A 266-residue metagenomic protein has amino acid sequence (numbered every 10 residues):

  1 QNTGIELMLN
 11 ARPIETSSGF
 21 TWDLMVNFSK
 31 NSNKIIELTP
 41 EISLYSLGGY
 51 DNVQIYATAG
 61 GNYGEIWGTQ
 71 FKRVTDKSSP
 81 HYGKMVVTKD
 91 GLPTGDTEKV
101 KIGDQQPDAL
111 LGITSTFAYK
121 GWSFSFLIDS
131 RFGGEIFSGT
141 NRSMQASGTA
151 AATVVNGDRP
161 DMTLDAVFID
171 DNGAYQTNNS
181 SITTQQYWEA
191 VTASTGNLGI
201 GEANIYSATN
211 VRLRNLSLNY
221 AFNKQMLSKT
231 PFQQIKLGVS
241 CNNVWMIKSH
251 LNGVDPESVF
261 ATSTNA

Functional and structural regions predicted by a protein language model:
Q1-I5, R12-Q105, I136, S143-A146 (+1 more regions): Conserved small-residue
N2-E6, T21, D108-G112, N210-S217 (+1 more regions): Transmembrane beta-barrel architecture of outer-membrane proteins
L7-A11, I113-Y119, F126, L216-F222 (+2 more regions): Residues on the lipid-exposed face of transmembrane beta-strands in outer-membrane beta-barrel proteins
L9-S17, W22-L24, S32, Y119-G121 (+3 more regions): Outer-membrane beta-barrel proteins
V86-T97, Q186-E202, V259-N265: Flexible, solvent-exposed coil segments and beta strand-coil junctions, predominantly the extracellular/periplasmic
D104-G139: Glycine-rich, aromatic-lined ligand/substrate-binding cores of catalytic and carbohydrate-binding domains
G133-K236, C241: Extracytoplasmic gating/loop element in the C-terminal half of outer-membrane beta-barrel translocons and assembly
M246, H250-A266: Predominantly the C-terminal beta-signal and adjacent terminal strand-loop region of outer-membrane beta-barrel
